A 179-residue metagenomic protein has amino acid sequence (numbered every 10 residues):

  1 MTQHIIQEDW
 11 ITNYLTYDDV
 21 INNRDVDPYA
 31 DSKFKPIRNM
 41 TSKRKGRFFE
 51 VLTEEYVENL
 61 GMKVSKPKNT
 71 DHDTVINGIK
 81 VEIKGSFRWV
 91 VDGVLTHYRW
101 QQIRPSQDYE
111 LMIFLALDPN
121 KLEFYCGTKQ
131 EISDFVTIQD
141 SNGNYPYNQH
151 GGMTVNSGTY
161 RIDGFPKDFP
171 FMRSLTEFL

Functional and structural regions predicted by a protein language model:
M1-I79, K84-L179: Nucleic-acid endonuclease domains
